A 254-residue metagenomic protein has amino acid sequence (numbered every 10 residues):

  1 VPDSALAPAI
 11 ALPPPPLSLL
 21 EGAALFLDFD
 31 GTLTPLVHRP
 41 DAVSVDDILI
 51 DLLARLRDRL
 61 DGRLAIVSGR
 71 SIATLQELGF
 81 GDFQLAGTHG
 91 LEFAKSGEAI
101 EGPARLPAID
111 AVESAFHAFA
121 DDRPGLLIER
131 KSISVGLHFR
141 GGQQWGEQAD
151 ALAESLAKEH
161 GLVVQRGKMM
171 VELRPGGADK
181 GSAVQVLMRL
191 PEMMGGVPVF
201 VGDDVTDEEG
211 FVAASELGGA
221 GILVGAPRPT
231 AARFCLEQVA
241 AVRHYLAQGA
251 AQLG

Functional and structural regions predicted by a protein language model:
V1-F29, L33-V37, I48, M188-R189 (+1 more regions): Non-catalytic pre-domain segments flanking phosphatase-related domains
P2-A9, A183-G254: Mg2+-dependent phosphoryl-transfer enzymes with acidic/Ser/Thr/Gly-rich catalytic loops
A23-L25, R63, F83, P198: The start of beta-strands in P-loop NTPase/AAA+ ATPase cores
S44-R130: Active-site phosphate-binding/coordination module
G79-D82, H160, E216-L217, T230-A231: Short, structured coil segments at secondary-structure junctions
T88, A94-S114, Q165-G195: Substrate-recognition "cap/lid" segment bordering the active-site pocket of phosphatases
V112-F116, Q148-A157: Short amphipathic alpha-helices in soluble, non-transmembrane regions that often serve as interface/regulatory elements
L127-Q143, L162-R174: Charged, glycine-interspersed solvent-exposed loop segments at helix/strand-loop junctions that cap or gate access
